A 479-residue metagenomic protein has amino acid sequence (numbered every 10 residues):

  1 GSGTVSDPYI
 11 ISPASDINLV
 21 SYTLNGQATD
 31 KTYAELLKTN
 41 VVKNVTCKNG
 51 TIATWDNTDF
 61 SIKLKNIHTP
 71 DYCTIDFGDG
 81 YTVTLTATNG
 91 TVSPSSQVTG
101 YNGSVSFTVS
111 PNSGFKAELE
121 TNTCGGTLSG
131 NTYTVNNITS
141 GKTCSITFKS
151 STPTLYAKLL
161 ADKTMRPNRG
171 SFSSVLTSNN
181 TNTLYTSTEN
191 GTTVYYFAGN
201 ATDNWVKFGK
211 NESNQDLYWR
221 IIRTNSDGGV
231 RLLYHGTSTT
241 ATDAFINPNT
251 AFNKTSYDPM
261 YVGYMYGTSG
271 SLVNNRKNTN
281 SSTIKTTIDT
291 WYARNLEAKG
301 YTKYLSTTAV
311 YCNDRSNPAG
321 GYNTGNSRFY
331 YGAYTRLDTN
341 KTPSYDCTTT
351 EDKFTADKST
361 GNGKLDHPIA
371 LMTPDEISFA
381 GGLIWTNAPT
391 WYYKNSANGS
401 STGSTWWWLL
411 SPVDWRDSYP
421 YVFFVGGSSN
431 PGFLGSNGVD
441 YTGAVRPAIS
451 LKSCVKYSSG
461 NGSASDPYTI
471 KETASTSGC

Functional and structural regions predicted by a protein language model:
G1-T39, G50, D56-S61, K65-G78 (+1 more regions): Long, domain-scale functional regions
G1-V5, Q27-A28, V83-T99, M165: Short, solvent-exposed loop/edge segments of extracellular or virion-exposed proteins
L19-F60, S104-T134: Surface-exposed interfaces of beta-sheet-rich extracellular modules
Y22, V83-A87, I146: A short, amphipathic beta-strand motif
I62-I67, Y133-G141: Solvent-exposed segments in extracellular or luminal domains encompassing
N66, A87, V109-S113, N137: Non-cytosolic beta-sheet module surface loops
T69-C73, V105, S140-C144: Exposed beta-strand face motif in extracellular beta-rich ectodomains
Y81-T88, S113-A117, G141: Solvent-exposed beta-strand/loop surfaces, strongest in extracytoplasmic domains of secreted and cell-surface proteins
